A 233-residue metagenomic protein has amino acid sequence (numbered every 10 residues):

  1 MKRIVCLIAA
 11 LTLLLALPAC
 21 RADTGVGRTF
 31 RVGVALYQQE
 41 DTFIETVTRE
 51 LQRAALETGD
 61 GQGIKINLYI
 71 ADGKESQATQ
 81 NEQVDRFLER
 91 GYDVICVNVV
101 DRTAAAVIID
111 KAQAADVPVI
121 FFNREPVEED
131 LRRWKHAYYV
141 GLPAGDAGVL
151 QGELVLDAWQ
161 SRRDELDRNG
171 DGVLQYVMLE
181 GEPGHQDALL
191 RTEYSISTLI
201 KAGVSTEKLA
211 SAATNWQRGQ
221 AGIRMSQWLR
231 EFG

Functional and structural regions predicted by a protein language model:
M1-I8: Bacterial N-terminal signal peptides that target proteins for export
I8-A16: Bacterial N-terminal signal peptides
C20-G233: A residue-level marker of the well-folded mature domains of exported/periplasmic proteins
